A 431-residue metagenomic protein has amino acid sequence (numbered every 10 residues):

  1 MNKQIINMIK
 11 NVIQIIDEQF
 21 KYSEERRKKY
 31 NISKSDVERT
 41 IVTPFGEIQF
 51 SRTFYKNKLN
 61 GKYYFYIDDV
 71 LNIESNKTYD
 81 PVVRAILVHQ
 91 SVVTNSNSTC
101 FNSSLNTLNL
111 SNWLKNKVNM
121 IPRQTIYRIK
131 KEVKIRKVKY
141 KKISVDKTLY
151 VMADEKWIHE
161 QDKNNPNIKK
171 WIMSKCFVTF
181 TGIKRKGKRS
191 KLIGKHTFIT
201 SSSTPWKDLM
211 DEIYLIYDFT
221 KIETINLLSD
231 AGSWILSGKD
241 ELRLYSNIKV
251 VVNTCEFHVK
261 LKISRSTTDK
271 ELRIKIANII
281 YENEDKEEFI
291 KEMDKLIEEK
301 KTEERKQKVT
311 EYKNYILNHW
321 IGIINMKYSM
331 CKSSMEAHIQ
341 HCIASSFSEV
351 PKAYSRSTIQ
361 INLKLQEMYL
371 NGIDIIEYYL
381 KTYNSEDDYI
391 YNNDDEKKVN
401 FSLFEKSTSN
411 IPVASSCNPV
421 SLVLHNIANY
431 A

Functional and structural regions predicted by a protein language model:
M1-K77, Y127: Short, flexible loop/hinge motifs at secondary-structure junctions
N2-E18, E212-A431: Acidic/histidine-rich catalytic cores and adjacent linkers of DNA breakage/strand-transfer/modification proteins
Y22-T40, I48, M120, Q124-K175: Structured nucleic-acid-interacting core domains from mobile-element enzymes and related host factors, especially RNase
F45, N57, L87, T99 (+6 more regions): Short, conserved catalytic/metal-binding motifs centered on acidic residues
I48, R52-T148: Short, positively charged, Gly/Tyr-enriched micro-motifs that form contact patches at catalytic or ligand/partner
Y64-N72, K169-T224: Electropositive, glycine- and tryptophan-enriched low-complexity nucleic-acid-binding patches
N76-H89, N97-S98, S111-K115, R189-I199 (+2 more regions): Glycine- and acidic
Y150-A153, K191-T200, I225-D230, F257 (+1 more regions): Extended hydrophobic secondary-structure segments that form protein cores and membrane-embedded regions
